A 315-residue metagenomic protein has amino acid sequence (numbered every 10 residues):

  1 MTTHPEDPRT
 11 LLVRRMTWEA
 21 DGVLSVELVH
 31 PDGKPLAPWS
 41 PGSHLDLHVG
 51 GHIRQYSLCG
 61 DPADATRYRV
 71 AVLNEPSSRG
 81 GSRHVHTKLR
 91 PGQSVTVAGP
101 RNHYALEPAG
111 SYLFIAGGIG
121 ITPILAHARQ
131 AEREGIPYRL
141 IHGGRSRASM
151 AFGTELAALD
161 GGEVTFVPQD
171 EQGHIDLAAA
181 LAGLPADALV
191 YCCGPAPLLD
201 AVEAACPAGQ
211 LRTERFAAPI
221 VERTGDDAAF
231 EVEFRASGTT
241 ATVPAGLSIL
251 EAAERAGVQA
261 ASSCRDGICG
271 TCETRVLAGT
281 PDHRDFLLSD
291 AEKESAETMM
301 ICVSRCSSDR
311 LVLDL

Functional and structural regions predicted by a protein language model:
T2-S94, A98, E107, G144-S146: Ferredoxin-reductase
H4, R83-G238, T242: FNR/FR-type flavoprotein reductase catalytic core
D7, G33, H52, E134 (+2 more regions): Short acidic/polar mixed-charge low-complexity motifs
P41-G42, R223-F230, I268-G270: A short, compositionally biased
R235, T239-Q259: Ferredoxin-like iron-sulfur electron-transfer modules
T242-P244, A261-G270: Cysteine-centered iron-sulfur cluster-binding motifs in ferredoxin-type domains/subunits of redox enzymes
A252-A261, G270-L315: Iron-sulfur (Fe-S) cluster-binding segments and ferredoxin-like electron-carrier domains, especially [2Fe-2S]
